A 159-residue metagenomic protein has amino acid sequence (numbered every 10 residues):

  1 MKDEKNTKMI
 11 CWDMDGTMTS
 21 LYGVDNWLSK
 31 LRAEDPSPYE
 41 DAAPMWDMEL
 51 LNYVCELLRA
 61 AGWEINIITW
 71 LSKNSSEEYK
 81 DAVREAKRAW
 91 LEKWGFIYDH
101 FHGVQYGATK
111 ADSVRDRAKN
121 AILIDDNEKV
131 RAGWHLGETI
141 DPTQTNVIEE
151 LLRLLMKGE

Functional and structural regions predicted by a protein language model:
M1-K5, S113-D116: A short acidic-Thr-Gly-centered motif at the start of a beta-strand
D3, M9-K93, Y98: Alpha-helical substrate-recognition element adjacent to the catalytic core
K8-I10, N120-A121: The start of beta-strands in P-loop NTPase/AAA+ ATPase cores
T19-Y22, N74-E78, K110-S113, V130-G133 (+1 more regions): Short catalytic/ligand-binding loop motif for oxyanion handling, primarily in non-cytosolic enzymes, centered on
I68, G103-G107, P142: Conserved beta-strand termini and adjacent loop/short-helix elements that scaffold enzyme active sites in alpha/beta
E92-W94, T109-D112, N127: Metal-dependent phosphoesterase core characteristic of DEDDh/y 3'-5' exonuclease domains
Y98-K119: Donor nucleotide-activated moiety binding/catalytic core segment of transferases that use nucleotide-activated donors
K119-G158: Acidic, Mg2+-coordinating phosphoryl-transfer loop and its flanking beta/alpha structural elements, shared across
